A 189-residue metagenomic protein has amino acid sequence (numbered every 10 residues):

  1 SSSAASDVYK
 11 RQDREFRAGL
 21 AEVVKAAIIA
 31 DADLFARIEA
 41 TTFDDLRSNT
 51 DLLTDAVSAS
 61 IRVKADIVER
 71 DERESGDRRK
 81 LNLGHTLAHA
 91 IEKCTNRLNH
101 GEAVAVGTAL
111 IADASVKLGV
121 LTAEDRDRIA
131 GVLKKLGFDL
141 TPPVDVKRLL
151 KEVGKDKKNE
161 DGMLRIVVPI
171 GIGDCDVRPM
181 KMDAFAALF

Functional and structural regions predicted by a protein language model:
S1-A5, Y9: Single conserved hydrophobic/aromatic residue that forms the stacking wall/gate of nucleotide- or nucleobase-binding
S6, N82, V167-I170: Short beta-strand segments
K10-S48: Long, charge-dense, solvent-exposed interaction surfaces that engage phosphate-rich ligands
E15, A21-V24, V120-F189: C-terminal charged capping/lid subdomain of soluble metabolic enzymes
F16, N49, E72-R73, K158-E160: Solvent-exposed alpha-helices and their adjacent loops that cap or buttress functional pockets in soluble metabolic
R37-K147: Active-site segments that bind and position negatively charged phosphate/pyrophosphate groups
